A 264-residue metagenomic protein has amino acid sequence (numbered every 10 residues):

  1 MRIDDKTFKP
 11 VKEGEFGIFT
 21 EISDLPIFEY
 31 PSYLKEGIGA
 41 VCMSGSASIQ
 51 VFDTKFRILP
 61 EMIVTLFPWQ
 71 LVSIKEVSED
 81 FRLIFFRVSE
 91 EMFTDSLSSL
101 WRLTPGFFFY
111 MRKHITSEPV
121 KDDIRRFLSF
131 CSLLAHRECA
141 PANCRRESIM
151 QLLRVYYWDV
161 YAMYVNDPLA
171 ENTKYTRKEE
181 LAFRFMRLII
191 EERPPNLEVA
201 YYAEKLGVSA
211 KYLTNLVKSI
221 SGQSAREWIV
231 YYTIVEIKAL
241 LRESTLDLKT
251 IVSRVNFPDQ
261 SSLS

Functional and structural regions predicted by a protein language model:
M1-L59: Generic protein-terminus/edge-of-domain signal
R2-V11, V77-H136: A hydrophobic/aromatic-rich effector-binding and dimerization subdomain of bacterial HTH-type transcriptional regulators
I49-Q50, V72-E79: Short beta-strand His + acidic residue motifs that chelate non-heme Fe in jelly-roll/DSBH and cupin folds
E61, L213-T214, S261-S264: Short hydrophobic/aromatic patch on the recognition helix
V64, P68-I74, F93-T94: Histidine-centered metal-chelating micro-motifs
L128-A135, L153-V160, F185-I189, T214: Hydrophobic alpha-helical core bundles mediating ligand binding, dimerization, or RNAP-core interactions
P141-I149, W158-R187, E191-L206, S219-E227 (+1 more regions): Short, Lys/Arg-enriched, Trp-marked, Pro/Gly-tolerant hinge/linker segments that flank
S219-S264: Terminal helix-turn-helix DNA-binding modules in bacterial transcription factors
